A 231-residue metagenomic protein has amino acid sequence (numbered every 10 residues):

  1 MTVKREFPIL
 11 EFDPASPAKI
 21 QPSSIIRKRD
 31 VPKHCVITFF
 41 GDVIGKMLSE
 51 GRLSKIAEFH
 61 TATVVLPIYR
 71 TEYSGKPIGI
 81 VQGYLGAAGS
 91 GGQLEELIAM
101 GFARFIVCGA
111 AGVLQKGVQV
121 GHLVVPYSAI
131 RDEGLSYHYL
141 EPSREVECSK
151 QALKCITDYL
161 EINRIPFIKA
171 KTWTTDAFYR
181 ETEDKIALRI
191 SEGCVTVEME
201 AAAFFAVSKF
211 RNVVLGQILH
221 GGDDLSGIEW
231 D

Functional and structural regions predicted by a protein language model:
M1-V146, K150-K154: Metabolite-binding pocket within alpha/beta catalytic cores that recognizes anionic/polar moieties
A88-G91, M199-F204: Short glycine/serine/threonine-rich phosphate/pyrophosphate-binding segments that cradle anionic phosphate groups
A103-R104, V195, V214: Short acidic/polar active-site loop segments enriched in Thr and Asp
A111-G112, T174, A203, G222: Conserved beta-strand edge residues that scaffold enzyme active sites
D132-L135, R180-T182, D224-E229: Short acidic/His/Gly/Ser-rich catalytic and metal-binding motifs that mark active-site loops of diverse hydrolases
S143-S191: Active-site rim beta-loop-alpha module in soluble metabolic enzymes
A202-D231: Zn-dependent metallopeptidase/amidohydrolase metal-coordination segment
